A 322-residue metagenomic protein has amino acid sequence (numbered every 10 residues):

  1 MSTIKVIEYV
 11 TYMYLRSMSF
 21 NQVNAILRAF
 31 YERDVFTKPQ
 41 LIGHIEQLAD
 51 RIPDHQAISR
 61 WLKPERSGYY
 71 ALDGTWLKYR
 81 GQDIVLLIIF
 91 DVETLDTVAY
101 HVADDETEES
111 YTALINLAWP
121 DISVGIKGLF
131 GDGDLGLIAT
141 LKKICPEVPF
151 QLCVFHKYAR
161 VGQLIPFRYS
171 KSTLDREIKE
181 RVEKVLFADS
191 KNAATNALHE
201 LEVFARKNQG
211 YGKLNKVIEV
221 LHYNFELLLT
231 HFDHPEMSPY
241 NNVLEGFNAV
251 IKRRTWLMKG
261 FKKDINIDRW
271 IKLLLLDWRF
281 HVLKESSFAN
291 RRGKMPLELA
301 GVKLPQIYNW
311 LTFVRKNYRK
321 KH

Functional and structural regions predicted by a protein language model:
M1: Cys/His-rich short segments
K5-V6, S19, R33-F130, L135 (+3 more regions): RNase H-like nuclease fold core
M13-L15: Short amphipathic helical patch at the helix-1/turn junction of helix-turn-helix
N21-R33: DNA-recognition alpha helix
P120-G128, L137-K263, V282: Extended amphipathic alpha-helical interaction segments
R253-H322: Basic, amphipathic alpha-helical segments enriched in Lys/Arg and hydrophobic/aromatic residues
